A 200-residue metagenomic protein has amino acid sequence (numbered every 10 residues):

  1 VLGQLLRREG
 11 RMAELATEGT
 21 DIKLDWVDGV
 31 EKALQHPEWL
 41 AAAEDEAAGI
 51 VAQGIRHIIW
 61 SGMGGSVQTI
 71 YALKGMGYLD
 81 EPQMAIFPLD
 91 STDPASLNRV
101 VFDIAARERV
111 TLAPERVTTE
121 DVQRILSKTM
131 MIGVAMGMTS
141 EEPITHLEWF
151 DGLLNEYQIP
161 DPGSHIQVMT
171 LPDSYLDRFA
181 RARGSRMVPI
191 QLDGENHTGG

Functional and structural regions predicted by a protein language model:
V1-V51: Extended, charge-enriched "interface" segments that sit outside catalytic cores
A48, A52-G200: Glycine-rich phosphate-binding loops that contact phosphosugars or nucleotide phosphates
